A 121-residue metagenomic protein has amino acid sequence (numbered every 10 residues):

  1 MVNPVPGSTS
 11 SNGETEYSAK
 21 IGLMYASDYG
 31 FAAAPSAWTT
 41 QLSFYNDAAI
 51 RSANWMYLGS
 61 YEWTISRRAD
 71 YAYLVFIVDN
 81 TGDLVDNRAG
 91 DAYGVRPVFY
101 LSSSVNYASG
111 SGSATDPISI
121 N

Functional and structural regions predicted by a protein language model:
M1-N121: Collagenous Gly-X-Y triple-helix signature in extracellular proteins
